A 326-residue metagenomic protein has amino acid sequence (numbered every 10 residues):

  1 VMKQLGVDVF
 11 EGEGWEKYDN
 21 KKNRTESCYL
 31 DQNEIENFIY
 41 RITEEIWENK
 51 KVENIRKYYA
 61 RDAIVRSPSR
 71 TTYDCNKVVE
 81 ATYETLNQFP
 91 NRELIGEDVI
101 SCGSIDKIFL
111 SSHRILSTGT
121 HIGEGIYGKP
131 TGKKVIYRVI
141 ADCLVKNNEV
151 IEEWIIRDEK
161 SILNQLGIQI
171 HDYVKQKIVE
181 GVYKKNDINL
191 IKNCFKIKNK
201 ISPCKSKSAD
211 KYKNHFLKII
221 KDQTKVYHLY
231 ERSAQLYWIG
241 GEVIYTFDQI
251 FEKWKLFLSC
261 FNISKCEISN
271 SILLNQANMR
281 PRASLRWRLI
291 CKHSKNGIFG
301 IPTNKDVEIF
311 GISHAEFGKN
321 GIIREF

Functional and structural regions predicted by a protein language model:
V1-F326: C-terminal and inter-domain tail/linker signature
